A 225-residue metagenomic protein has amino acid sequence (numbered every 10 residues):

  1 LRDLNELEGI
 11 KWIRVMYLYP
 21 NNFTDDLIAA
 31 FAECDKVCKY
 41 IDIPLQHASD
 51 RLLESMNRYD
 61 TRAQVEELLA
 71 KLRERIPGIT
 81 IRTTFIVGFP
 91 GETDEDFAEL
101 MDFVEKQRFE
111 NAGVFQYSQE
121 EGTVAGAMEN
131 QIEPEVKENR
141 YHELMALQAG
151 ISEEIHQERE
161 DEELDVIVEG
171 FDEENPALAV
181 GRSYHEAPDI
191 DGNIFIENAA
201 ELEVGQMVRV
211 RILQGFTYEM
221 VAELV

Functional and structural regions predicted by a protein language model:
L1-D94, E105: Conserved SAM/AdoMet-binding glycine-rich loop
V15, I43, T84, V104 (+4 more regions): Conserved, mostly hydrophobic/aromatic
N22-D26, H47-N57, V87-D94, E110-E135 (+2 more regions): Flexible glycine/acidic-rich beta-alpha junction loops that bind and position SAM and/or redox cofactors in anaerobic
L27-I28, L100, I196-N198: Short beta-alpha junctions and helix-cap segments that line functional grooves
F31-A32, L100, E129-I132: Short, hinge-like loop/turn segments at secondary-structure boundaries
V65, F97-L100, K137: Aromatic/hydrophobic pocket-lining residues that form the small-molecule binding cavity in soluble enzyme cores
A127-V225: Terminal RNA-binding accessory module
